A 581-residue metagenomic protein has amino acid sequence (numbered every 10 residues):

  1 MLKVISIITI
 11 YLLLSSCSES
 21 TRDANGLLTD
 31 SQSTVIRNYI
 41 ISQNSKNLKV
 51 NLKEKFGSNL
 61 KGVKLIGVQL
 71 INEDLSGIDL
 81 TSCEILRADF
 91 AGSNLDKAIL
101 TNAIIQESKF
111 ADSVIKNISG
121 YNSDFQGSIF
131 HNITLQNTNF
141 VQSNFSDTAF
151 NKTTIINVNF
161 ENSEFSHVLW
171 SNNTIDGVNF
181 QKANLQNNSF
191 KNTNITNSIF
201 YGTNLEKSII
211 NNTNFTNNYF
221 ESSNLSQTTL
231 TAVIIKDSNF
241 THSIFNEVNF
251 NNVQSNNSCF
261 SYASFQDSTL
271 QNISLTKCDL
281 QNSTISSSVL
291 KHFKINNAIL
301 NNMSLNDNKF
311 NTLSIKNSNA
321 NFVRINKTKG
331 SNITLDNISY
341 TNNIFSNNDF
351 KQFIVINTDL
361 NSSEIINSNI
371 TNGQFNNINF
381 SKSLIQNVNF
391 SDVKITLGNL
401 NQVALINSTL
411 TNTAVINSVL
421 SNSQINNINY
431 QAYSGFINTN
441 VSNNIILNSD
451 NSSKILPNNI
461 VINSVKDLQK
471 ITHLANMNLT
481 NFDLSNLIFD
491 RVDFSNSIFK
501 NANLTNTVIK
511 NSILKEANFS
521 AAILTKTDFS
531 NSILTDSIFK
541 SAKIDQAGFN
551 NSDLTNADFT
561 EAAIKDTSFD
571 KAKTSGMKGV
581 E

Functional and structural regions predicted by a protein language model:
M1-I8: Sec-dependent signal peptide recognition, specifically the positively charged N-region followed immediately by
S15-S16: C-terminal motif of bacterial Sec signal peptides marking the signal peptidase cleavage site
E19-E581: Tandem repeat scaffolds
